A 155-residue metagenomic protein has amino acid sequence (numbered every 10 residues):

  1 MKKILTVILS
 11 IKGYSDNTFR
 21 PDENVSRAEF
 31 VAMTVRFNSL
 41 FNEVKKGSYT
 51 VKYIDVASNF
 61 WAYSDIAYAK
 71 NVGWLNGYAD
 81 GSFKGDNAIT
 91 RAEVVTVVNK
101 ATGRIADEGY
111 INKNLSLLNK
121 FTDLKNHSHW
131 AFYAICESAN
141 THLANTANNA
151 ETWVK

Functional and structural regions predicted by a protein language model:
M1-K3, S10-V31, R36-Y63, V72-A92 (+2 more regions): Feature responds to low-complexity, polar/acidic, surface-exposed segments characteristic of secreted/exported proteins
